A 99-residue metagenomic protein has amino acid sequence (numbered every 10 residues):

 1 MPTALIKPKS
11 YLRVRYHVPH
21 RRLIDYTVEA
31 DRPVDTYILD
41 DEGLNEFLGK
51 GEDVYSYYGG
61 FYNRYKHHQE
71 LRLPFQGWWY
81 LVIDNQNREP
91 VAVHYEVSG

Functional and structural regions predicted by a protein language model:
M1-G99: Acidic, Ser/Thr/Pro
